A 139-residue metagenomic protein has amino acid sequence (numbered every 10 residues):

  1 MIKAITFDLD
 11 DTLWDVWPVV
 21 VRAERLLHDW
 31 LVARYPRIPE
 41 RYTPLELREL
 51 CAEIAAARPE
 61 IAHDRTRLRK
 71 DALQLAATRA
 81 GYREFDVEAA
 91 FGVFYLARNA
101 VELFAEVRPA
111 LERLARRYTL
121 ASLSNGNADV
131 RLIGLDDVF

Functional and structural regions predicted by a protein language model:
I2-A105: N-terminal helical cap/lid subdomain that shapes the substrate entry/recognition surface in HAD-like hydrolases
I5, V87-F139: Substrate-recognition element of Asp-dependent hydrolases with the DxDx(T/V) motif
